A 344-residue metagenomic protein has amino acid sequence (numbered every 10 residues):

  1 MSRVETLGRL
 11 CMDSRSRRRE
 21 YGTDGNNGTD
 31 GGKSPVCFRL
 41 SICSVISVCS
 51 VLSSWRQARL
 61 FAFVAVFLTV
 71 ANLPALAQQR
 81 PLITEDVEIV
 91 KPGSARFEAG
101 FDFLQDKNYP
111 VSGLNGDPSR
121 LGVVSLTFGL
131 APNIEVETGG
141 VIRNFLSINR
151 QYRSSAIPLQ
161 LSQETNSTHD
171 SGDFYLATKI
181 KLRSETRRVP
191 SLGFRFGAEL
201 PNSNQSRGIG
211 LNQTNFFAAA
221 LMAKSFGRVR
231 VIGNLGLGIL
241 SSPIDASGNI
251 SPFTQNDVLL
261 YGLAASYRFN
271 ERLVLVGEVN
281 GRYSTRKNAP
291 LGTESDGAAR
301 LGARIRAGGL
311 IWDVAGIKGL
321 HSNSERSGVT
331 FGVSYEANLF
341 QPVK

Functional and structural regions predicted by a protein language model:
S2-G8: Extreme N-terminal basic, low-complexity initiation segments that serve as generic localization/processing leaders
S14: Conserved PLP-binding active-site segment in aminotransferase class I/II-type PLP enzymes
G22-G31: Small-residue-biased low-complexity repeat regions
F61-N72: Bacterial N-terminal signal peptides
A77-G332, E336-K344: Transmembrane beta-barrel domains of Gram-negative outer membranes and organellar outer membranes
